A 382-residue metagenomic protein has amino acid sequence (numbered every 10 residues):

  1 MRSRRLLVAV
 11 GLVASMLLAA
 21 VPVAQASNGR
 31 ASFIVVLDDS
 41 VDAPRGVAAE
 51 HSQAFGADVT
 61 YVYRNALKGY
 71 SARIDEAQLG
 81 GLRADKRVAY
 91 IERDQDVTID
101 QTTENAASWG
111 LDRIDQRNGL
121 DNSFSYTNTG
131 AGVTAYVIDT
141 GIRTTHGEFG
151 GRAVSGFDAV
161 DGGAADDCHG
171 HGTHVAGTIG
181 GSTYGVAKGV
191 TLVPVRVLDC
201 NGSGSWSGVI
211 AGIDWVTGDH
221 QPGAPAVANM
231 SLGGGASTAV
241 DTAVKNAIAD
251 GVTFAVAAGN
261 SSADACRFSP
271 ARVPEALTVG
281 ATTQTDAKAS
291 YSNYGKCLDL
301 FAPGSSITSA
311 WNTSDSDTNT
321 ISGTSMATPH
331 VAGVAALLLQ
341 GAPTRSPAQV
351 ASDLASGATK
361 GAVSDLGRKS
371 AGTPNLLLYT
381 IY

Functional and structural regions predicted by a protein language model:
M1-A26: Secretory targeting and sorting signals
P22-E104, A226, R345-P347: Inhibitory N-terminal propeptides of secreted protease zymogens
A26, A49-V62, A84-T134, G147-E148 (+1 more regions): Protease zymogen maturation seam
A26-G29, S123-S155, G163-G208, Q221-V227 (+7 more regions): Subtilisin-like serine protease catalytic core
F33-V36, S71, Y90-E92, T134-I138 (+10 more regions): Structural recognition of the beta-strand scaffold that forms the well-ordered cores of secreted hydrolase catalytic
D39-D42, A66-L67, A77-L79, Q95-I99 (+11 more regions): Solvent-exposed loop/turn segments at secondary-structure junctions within structured extracellular/periplasmic domains
T60-Y61, P194, G212-L232, S237-A243 (+6 more regions): C-terminal subdomain of the subtilisin-like protease fold in secreted/lumenal serine endopeptidases
T103-A106, D121, S125-N128, G162 (+6 more regions): Active-site-adjacent substrate-recognition loops and nearby beta-strands within hydrolase catalytic domains
